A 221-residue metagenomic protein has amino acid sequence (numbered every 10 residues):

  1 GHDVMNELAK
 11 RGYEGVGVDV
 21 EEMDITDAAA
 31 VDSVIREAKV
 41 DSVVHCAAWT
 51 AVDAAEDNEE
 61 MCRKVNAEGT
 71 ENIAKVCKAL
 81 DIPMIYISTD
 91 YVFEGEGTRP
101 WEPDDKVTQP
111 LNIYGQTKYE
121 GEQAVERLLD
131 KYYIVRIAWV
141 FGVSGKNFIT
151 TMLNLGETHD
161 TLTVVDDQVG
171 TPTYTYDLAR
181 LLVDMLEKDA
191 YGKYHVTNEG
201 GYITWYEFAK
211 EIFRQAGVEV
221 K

Functional and structural regions predicted by a protein language model:
G1-H2: N-terminal Rossmann-fold NAD(P) dinucleotide-binding loop
A9-S33: Adenosine-cofactor binding site in Rossmann-like domains, unifying the SAM/SAH pocket of S-adenosylmethionine-dependent
V18, V43-A47, M84-T89, E94 (+1 more regions): SDR active-site strand-loop-helix element
A29-V65: NAD(P)H-binding glycine-rich loop region in Rossmannoid oxidoreductase-like domains and their noncatalytic homologs
V43, D57-I85: NAD(P)-cofactor binding segment of oxidoreductase domains
K64, G69-N72, A79, V92-V135 (+1 more regions): Catalytic helix-loop patch of NAD(P)-dependent Rossmann-fold dehydrogenases
Q123-G170, Y176-D177, D184: NAD(P)-dependent short-chain dehydrogenase/reductase
L181, K188-K221: Mid/C-terminal beta-alpha module of Rossmann-like enzyme folds, strongest in SDR-family dehydrogenases/epimerases
